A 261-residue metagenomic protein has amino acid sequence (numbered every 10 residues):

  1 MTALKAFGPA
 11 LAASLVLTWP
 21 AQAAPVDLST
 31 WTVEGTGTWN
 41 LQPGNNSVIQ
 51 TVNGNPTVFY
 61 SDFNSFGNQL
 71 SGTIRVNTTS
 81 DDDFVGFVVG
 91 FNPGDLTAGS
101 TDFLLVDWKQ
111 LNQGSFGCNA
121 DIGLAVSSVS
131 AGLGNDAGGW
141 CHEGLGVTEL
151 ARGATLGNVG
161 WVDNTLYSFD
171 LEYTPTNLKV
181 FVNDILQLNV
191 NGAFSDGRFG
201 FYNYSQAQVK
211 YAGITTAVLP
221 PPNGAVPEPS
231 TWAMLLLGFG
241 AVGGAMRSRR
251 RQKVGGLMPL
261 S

Functional and structural regions predicted by a protein language model:
M1-G8: Bacterial N-terminal signal peptides that target proteins for export
A10-T18: Bacterial N-terminal signal peptides
A12, V226, K253-G256: Short A/G/S/P-biased low-complexity tracts
A24-N223: Extracellular glycan-recognition regions
P227-R247: A short, hydrophobic C-terminal helix/tail in secreted or cell-surface proteins
G243-S261: C-terminal membrane-anchoring or membrane-association module
